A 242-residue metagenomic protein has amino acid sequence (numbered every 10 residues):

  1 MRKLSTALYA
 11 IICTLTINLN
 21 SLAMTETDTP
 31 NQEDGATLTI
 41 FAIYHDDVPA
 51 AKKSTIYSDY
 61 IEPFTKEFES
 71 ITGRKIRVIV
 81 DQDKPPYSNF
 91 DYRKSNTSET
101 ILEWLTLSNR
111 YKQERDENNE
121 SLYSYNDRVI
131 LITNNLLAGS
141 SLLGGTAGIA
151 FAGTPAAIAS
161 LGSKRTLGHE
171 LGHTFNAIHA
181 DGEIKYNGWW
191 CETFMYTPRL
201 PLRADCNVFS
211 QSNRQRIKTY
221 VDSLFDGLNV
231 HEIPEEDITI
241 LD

Functional and structural regions predicted by a protein language model:
M1-L8: Bacterial N-terminal signal peptides that target proteins for export
Y9-N18: Bacterial N-terminal signal peptides
A23-S121, F225-L241: Propeptide-to-catalytic entry region of secreted or membrane-anchored zinc metalloproteases
D28-N31, R110-K185: Active-site-proximal segment of zinc-dependent metalloprotease catalytic domains
D47-K53, G139-S141, R203-C206: Short, solvent-exposed loop/turn elements at domain surfaces
A51-D59, T146-A147, C206-F209: Short, polar loop/linker segments at the starts of domains and inter-domain junctions
A147-D242: The catalytic-center signature of Zn2+-dependent metalloproteases
